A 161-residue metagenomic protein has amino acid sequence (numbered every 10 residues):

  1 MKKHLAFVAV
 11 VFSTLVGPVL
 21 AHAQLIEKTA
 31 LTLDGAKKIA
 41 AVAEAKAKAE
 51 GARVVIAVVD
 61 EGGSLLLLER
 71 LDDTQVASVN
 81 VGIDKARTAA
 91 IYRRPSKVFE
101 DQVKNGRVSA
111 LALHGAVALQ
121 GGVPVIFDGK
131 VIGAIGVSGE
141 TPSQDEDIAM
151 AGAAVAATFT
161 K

Functional and structural regions predicted by a protein language model:
M1-H4: Positively charged n-region of N-terminal signal peptides that target proteins for export
A6-P18: Bacterial N-terminal signal peptides
H22-K161: Flexible, solvent-exposed loop/hinge segments and secondary-structure transition points
